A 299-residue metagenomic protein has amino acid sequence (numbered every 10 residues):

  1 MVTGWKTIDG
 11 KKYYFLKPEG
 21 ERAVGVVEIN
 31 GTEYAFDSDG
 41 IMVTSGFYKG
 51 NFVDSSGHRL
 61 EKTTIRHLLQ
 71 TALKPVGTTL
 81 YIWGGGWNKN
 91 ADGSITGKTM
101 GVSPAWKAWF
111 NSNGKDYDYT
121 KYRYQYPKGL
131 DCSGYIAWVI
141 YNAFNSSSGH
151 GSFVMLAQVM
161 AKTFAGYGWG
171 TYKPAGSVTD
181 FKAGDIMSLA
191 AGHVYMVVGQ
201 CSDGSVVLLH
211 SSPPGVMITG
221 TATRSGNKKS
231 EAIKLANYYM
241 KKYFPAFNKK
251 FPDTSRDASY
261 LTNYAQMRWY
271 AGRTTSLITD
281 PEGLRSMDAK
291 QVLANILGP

Functional and structural regions predicted by a protein language model:
M1-K62: Extracellular adhesion/carbohydrate-binding repeat motifs centered on closely spaced tryptophans
K12-K17, E33-A35, F52-V53, I82-G84 (+5 more regions): Ordered hydrophobic segments in well-structured contexts
F15, F36, T63-T64, Y124-C132 (+2 more regions): Extracytoplasmic/periplasmic, Sec-exported soluble proteins
S56-G57, K62, V198-Q200, P299: Short beta-strand-to-coil "C-cap" segments at the C-terminal boundary of structured domains/repeats, marking
E61-N145, A258-P299: N-terminal capping segments
L80-N90, K115-P127, S188-Y239, P245 (+1 more regions): Glycine-rich catalytic cores of cysteine/serine-nucleophile enzymes that process amide/ester linkages in cell-envelope
S146-T221: ...with weaker cross-activation on analogous glycine-rich loops/strands in unrelated enzymes
R224-I278: His-Asp-centered catalytic microenvironments across diverse enzyme cores, prominently the transglutaminase-like
